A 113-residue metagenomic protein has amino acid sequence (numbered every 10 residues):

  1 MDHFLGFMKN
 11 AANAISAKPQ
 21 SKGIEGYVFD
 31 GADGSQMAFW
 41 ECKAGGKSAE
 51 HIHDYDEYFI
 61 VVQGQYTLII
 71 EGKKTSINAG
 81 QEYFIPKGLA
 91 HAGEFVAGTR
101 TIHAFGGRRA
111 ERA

Functional and structural regions predicted by a protein language model:
M1-S35: A short, N-terminal "cap"/entry segment at the start of jelly-roll beta-barrel domains of the cupin/DSBH fold
A32, E71-K73, V96: Short strand-coil-strand connectors
Q36-H53: Conserved short histidine dyad/triad with adjacent acidic residue
W40, F59, Y83: Conserved GNAT-family N-acetyltransferase fold
Y55-Y66, E71: Glycine- and acidic-residue-biased ligand/ion/polar-headgroup-sensing regions
V62-Q63, N78-A79, A97: A cytosolic small-molecule/anion-sensing beta-strand core signal
G72-K87: Short acidic-glycine-tyrosine-enriched beta hairpin
K87-R112: Ligand-binding loop in jelly-roll beta-barrel domains
